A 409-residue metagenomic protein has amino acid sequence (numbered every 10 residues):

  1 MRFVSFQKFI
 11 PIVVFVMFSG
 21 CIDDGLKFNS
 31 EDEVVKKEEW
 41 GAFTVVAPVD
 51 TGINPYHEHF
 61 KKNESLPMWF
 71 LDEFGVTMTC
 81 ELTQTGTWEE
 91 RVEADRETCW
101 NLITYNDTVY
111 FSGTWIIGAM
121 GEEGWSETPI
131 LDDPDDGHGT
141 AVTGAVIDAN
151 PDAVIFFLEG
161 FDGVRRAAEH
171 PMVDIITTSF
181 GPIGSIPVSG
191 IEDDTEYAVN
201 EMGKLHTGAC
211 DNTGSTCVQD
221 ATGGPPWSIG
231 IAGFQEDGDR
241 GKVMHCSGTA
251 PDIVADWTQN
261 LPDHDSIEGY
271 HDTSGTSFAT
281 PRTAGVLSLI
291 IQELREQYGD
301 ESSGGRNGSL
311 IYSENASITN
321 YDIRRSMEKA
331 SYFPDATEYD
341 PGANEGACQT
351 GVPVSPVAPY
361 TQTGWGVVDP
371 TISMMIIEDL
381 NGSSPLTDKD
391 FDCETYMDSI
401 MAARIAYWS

Functional and structural regions predicted by a protein language model:
M1-K27: Secretory targeting signatures
F28-D32, K36-T140, G144, A153 (+2 more regions): Active-site core segment of subtilase-fold serine proteases
A42-V46, N150-I155, P171-I176, N200-H206 (+4 more regions): Loop/turn elements at helix/coil->beta-strand transitions in domains of secreted/extracellular proteins
P48-G52, A145, A149-N150, F157-D162 (+8 more regions): Active-site-proximal beta-strand/loop segments in catalytic clefts of secreted hydrolases
T51, W115-G190, Q235, E301 (+2 more regions): Subtilisin-like peptidase catalytic core
Y105, D220-E296: Extracellular S/T/G-rich loop segment that most often corresponds to the catalytic His/Ser-adjacent loop
L131-T140, T213, H271-A284: Gly/Ser-rich catalytic serine loop of serine hydrolases
V173-T177, Q292-S409: C-terminal subdomain of the subtilisin-like protease fold in secreted/lumenal serine endopeptidases
